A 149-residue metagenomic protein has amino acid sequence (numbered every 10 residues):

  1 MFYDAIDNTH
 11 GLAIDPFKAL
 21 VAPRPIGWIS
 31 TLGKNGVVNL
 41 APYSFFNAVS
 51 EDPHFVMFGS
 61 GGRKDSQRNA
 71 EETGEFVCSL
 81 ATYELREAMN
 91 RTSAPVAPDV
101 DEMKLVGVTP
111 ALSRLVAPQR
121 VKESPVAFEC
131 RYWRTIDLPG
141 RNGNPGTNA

Functional and structural regions predicted by a protein language model:
M1-N39, N47-A149: Active-site-proximal mixed secondary-structure blocks
